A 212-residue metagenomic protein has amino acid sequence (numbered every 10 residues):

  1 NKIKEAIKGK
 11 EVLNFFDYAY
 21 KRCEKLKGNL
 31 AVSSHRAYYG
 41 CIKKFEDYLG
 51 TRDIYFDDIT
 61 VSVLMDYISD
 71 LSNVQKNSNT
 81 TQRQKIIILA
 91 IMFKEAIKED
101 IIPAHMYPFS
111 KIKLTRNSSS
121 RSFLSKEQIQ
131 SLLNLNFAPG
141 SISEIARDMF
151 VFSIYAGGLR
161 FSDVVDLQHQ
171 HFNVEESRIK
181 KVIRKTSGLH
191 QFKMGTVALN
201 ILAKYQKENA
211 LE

Functional and structural regions predicted by a protein language model:
K2-Q75: Basic/aromatic-enriched alpha-helical hairpins
L30, F56-I59, N77, L124 (+2 more regions): Alpha-helical hairpin
S34, Y38-C41, T81, K85-I88 (+4 more regions): Hydrophobic (often cysteine-bearing) scaffold residues that line and stabilize catalytic clefts of nucleotide/cofactor
K44-D47, D57-S62, N73-P108, L159: N-terminal DNA-binding recognition helix of tyrosine site-specific recombinases/integrases
D70-N73, K98, S131-A138, Q170 (+1 more regions): Conserved helix-loop functional segments at active or binding sites
L89, K98-I102, I112-K113, F161 (+2 more regions): Membrane-topology and secretion signals of cell-surface/extracellular proteins
A104-F161, V165: Basic, Lys/Arg- and aromatic-enriched nucleic-acid-binding interface segment
K111, D166-K207: Conserved tyrosine-mediated DNA breakage-rejoining catalytic core shared by Y-recombinases
